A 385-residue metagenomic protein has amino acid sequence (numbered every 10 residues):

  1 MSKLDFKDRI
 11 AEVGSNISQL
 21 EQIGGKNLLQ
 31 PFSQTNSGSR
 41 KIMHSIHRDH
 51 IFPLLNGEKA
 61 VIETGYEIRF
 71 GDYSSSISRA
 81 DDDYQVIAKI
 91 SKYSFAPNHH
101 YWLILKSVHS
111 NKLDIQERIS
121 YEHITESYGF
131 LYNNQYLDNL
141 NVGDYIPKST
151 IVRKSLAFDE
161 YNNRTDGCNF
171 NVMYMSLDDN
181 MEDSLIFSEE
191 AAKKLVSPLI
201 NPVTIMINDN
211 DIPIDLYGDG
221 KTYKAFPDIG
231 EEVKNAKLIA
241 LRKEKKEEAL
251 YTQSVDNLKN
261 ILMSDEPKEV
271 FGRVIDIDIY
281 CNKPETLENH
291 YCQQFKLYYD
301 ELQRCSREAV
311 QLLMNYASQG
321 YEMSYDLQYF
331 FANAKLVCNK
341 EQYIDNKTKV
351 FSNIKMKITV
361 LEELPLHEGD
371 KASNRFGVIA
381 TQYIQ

Functional and structural regions predicted by a protein language model:
M1-Y383: Long, charge-dense accessory insertions within large macromolecular proteins
